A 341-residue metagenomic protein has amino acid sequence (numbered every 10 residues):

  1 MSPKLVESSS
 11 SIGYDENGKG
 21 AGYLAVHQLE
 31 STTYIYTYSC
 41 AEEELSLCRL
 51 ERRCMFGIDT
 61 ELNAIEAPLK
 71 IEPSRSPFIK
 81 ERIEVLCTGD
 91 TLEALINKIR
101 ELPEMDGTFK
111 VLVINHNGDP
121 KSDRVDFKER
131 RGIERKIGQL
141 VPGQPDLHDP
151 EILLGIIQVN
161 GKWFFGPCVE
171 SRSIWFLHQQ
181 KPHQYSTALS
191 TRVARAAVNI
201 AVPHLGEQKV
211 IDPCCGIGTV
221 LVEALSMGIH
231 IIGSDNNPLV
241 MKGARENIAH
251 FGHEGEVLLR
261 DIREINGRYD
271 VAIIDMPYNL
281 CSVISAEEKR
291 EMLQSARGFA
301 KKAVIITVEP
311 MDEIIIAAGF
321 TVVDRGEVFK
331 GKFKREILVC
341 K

Functional and structural regions predicted by a protein language model:
S2-I79, N117, K121-E129, L147 (+3 more regions): Class I S-adenosyl-L-methionine-dependent methyltransferase catalytic core
E61-T108: Conserved AdoMet
E101-Q139, P145-P150, L154-N160: A short N-terminal interaction module
F164: A gly/ser-rich beta-alpha-beta helix-loop segment of oxidoreductase catalytic cores
